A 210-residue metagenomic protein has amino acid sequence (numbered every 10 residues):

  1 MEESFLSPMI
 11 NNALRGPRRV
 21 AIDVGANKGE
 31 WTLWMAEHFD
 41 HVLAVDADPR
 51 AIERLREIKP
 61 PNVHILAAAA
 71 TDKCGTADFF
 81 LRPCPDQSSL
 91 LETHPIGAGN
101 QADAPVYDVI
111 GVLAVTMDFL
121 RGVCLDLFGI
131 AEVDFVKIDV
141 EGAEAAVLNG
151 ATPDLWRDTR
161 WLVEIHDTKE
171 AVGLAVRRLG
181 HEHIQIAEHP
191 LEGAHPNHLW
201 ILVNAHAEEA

Functional and structural regions predicted by a protein language model:
M1-A210: Phosphate/nucleotide-binding beta-alpha loop and adjacent structural elements of enzyme active sites
